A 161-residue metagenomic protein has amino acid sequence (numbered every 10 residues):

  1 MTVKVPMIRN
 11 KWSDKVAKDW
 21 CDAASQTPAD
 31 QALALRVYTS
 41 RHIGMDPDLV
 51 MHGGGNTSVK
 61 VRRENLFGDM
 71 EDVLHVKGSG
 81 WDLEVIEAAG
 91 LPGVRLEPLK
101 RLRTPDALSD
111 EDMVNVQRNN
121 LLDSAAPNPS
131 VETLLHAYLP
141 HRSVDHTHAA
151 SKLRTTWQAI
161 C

Functional and structural regions predicted by a protein language model:
M1-K4, V59: A composition-driven signal for long, intrinsically disordered, charge-rich low-complexity tracts
V3-T27: Generic N-terminal amphipathic, Lys/Arg-enriched alpha-helix
D19, T27, E64, A88-G90 (+4 more regions): Residue-level detector of solvent-exposed, low-hydrophobicity positions
A24-V116, L134, Y138-L139: N-terminal low-complexity or amphipathic/hydrophobic leaders
S109-S151: Hydrophobic alpha-helical hairpins/lids featuring a short glycine-rich hinge
A150-C161: Class I SAM-dependent methyltransferase SAM-binding "motif I" and its flanking Rossmann-like core
